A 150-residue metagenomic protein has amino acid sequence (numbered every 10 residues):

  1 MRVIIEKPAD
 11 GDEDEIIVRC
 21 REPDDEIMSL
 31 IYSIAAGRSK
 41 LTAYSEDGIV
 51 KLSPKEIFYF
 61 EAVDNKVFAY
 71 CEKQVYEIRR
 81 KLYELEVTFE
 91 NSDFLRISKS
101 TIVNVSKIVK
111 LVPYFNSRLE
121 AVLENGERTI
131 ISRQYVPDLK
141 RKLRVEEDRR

Functional and structural regions predicted by a protein language model:
M1-E26: N-terminal regulatory/sensing modules of transcriptional regulators
A9, E22, D47, L82 (+1 more regions): A broadly conserved detector of short glycine/acidic/proline-rich loop/turn motifs that flank catalytic sites and bind
E13, E124-R128, L143: Short, highly charged low-complexity linear segments
C20-E22, N125, R133: Short, structured patches in soluble enzyme cores that scaffold and shape functional sites
E26-E124, R128-I130, R150: Conserved binding/recognition cores within well-folded domains
T88, D138, K142: Solvent-exposed, charged/polar functional surfaces in cytosolic regulatory/catalytic domains
I130-R133, P137-L139: C-terminal structural segments of small proteins and small subunits
R141-R150: Short, charged, intrinsically disordered terminal tails
